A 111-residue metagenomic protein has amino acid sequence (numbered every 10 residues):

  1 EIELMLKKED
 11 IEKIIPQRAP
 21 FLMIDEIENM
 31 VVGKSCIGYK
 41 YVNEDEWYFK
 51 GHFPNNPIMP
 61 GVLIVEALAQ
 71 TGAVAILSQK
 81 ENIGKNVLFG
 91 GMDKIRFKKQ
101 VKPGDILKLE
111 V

Functional and structural regions predicted by a protein language model:
I2-M5, G72-E110: Hydrophobic beta-strand-centered segment that forms part of the acyl-chain substrate-binding groove
L6-R18: Short aromatic-glycine motifs in intrinsically disordered, low-complexity regions
E12, N55, F97-K99: Beta-strand-rich interaction surfaces with strong enrichment in secreted/lumenal proteins
I14-I15, M59, V87-L88: Short acidic/polar alpha-helix capping motifs at helix-coil junctions
P16, V32-G33, K102-D105: HotDog/MaoC-like acyl-thioester-processing domains
A19-M59, I64: Catalytic strand-loop segment that frames the active site of acyl-thioester-processing enzymes
I27, M59-I83: Active-site helix/loop of acyl-thioester processing domains in fatty-acid/polyketide metabolism, spanning hotdog-fold
K40, E110-V111: Short, hydrophobic/aromatic-enriched beta-strand segments in well-ordered soluble domains
